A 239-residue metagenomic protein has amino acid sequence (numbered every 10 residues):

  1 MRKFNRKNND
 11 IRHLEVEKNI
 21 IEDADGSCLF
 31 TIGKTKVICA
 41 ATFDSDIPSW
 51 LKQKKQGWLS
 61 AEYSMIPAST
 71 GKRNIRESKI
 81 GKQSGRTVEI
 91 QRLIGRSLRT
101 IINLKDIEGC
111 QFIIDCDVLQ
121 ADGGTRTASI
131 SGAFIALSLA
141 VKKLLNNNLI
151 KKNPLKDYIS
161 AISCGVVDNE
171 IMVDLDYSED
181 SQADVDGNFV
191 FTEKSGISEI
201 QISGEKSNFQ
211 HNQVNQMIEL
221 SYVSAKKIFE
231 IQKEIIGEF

Functional and structural regions predicted by a protein language model:
M1-T31: Short, Gly/Pro- and small/polar-rich lid/capping loops
L14-E17, D23-G26, D44-I47, R99-I101 (+3 more regions): Glycine-rich, charged/polar anion/phosphate-binding loops that engage phosphate groups from diverse ligands
E15-E17, L29-T31, I38-A40, S60-E62 (+5 more regions): Structured core elements
I20, C28-I107, I197-Q216, Q232: Glycine-rich, flexible beta-strand/loop modules in the N-terminal catalytic cores of phosphate-handling
S78-Q83, C116-T125: A short glycine/serine-rich beta->alpha loop
L93, A128-A136: Short amphipathic alpha-helical face segments that pack within enzyme cores and frequently flank/anchor catalytic
G95, K105-A121: Glycine- and acidic-rich phosphate- and metal-coordinating loops
D106, G124-A128, S138-K142, L149-F239: A structural signal for small-residue-enriched, beta-sheet-centric alpha/beta enzyme cores and oligomeric scaffold folds
